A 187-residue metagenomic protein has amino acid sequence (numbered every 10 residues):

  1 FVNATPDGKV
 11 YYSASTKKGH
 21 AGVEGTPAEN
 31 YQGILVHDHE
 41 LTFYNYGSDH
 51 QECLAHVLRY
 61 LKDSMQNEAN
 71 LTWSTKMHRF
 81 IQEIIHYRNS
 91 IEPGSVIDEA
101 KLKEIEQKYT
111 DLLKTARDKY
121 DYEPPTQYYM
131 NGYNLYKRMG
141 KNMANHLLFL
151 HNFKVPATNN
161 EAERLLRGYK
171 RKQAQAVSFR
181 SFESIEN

Functional and structural regions predicted by a protein language model:
F1-N187: Catalytic center-proximal scaffold of phosphoryl-transfer enzymes
